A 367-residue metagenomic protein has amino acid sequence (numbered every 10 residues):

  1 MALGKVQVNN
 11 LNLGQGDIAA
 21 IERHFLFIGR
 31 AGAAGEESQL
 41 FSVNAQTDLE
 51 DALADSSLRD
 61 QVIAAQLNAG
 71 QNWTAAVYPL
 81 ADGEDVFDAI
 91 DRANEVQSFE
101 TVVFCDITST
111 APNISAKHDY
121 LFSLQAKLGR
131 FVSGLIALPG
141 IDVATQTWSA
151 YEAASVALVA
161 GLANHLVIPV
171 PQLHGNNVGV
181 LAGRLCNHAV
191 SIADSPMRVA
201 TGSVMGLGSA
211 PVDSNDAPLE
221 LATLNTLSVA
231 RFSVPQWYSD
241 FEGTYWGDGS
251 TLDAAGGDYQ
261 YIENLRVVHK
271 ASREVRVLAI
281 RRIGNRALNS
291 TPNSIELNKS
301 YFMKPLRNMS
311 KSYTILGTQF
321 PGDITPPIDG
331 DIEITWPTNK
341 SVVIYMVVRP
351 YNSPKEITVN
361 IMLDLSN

Functional and structural regions predicted by a protein language model:
M1-A64, N68-Q71, I192, P196 (+2 more regions): Structured, hydrophobic secondary-structure cores that serve as assembly/anchoring elements
M1-S149: Small-residue-rich
N94-I283, G317-P326: A glycine- and small-residue-enriched flexible loop/hinge signal that marks low-structured segments
